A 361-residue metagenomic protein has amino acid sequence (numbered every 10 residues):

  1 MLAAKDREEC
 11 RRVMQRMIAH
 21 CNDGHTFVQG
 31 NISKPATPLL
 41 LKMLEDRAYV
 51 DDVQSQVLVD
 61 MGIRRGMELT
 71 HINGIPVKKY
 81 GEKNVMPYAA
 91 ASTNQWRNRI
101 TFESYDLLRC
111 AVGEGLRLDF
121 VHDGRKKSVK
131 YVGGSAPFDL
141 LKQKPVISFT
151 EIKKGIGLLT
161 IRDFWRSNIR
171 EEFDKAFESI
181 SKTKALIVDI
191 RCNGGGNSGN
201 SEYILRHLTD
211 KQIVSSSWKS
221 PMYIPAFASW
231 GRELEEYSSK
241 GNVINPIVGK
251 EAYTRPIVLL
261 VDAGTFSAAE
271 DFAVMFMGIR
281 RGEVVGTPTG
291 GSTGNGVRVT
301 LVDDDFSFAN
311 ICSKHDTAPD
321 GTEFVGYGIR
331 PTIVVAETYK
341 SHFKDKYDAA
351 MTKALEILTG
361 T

Functional and structural regions predicted by a protein language model:
M1-L186, I190-K219, T293, V297-S307 (+3 more regions): Flexible, low-complexity junctional segments that flank or bridge functional domains
N197-D345: Conserved acidic, small-residue-rich alpha-beta core segments centered on
